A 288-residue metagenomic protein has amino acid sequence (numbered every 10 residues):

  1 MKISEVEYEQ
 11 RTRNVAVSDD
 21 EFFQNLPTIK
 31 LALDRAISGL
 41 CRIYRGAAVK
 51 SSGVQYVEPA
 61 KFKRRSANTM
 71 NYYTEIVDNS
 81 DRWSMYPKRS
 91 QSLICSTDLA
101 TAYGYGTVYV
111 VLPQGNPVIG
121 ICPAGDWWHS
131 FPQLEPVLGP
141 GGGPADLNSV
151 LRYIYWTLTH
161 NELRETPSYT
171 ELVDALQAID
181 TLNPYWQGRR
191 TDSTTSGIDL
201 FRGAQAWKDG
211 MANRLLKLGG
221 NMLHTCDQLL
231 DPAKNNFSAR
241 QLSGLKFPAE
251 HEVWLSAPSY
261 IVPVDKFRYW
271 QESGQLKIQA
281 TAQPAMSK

Functional and structural regions predicted by a protein language model:
K2-I3, G106: A general structural motif at alpha-helix termini
I3-R89, A249, S256-S259, V264-K266 (+1 more regions): ADP-ribose/NAD+-binding catalytic cleft of ART/PARP-like enzymes
T12-D19, G115-K288: Active-site and NAD+-binding cores of ADP-ribose-processing enzymes
L26-R35, C95-A100, R240-L242: Intrinsically disordered, low-complexity boundary segments flanking structured domains
R45-S52, T97-L99, L112-P117, T191 (+1 more regions): Short, flexible beta-strand-to-coil junctions
S84-Y105: Extended catalytic/binding region for NAD+/ADP-ribose chemistry, centered on the ART fold
G104-P113: N-terminal "domain-start" segment
